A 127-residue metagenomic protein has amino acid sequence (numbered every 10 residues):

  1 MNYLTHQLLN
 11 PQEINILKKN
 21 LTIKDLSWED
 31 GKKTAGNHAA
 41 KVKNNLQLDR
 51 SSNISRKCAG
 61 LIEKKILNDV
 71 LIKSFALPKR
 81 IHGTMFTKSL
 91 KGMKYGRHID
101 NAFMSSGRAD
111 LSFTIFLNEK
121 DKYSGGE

Functional and structural regions predicted by a protein language model:
M1-P78, G83: Non-heme Fe(II)/2-oxoglutarate
V70-E127: Catalytic core of non-heme Fe(II) oxygenases with the double-stranded beta-helix
